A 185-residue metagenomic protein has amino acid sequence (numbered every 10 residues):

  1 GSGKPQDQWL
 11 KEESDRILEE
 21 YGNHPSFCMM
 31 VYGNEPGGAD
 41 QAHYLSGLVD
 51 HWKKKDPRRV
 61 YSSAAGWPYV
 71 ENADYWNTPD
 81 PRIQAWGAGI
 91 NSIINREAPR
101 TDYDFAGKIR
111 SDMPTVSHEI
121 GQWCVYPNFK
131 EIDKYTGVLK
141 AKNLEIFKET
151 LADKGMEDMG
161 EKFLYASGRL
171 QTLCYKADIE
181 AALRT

Functional and structural regions predicted by a protein language model:
G1-T185: Substrate-binding/catalytic cleft of secreted carbohydrate-active enzymes, primarily glycoside hydrolases
